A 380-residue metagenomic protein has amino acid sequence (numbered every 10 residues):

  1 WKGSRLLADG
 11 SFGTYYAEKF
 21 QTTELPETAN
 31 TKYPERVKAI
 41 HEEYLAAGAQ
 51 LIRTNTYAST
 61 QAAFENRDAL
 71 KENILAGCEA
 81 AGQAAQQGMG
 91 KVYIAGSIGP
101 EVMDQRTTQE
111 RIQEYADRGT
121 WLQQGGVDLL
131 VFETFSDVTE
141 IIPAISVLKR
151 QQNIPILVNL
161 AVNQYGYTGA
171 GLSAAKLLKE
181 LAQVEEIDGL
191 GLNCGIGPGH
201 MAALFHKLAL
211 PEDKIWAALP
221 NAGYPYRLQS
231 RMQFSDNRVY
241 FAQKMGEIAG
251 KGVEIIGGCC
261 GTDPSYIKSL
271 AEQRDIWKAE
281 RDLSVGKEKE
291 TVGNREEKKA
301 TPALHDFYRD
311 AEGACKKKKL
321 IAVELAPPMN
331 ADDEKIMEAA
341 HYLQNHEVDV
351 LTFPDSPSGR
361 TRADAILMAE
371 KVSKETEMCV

Functional and structural regions predicted by a protein language model:
W1-V380: Domain-level signal for soluble alpha/beta catalytic cores
